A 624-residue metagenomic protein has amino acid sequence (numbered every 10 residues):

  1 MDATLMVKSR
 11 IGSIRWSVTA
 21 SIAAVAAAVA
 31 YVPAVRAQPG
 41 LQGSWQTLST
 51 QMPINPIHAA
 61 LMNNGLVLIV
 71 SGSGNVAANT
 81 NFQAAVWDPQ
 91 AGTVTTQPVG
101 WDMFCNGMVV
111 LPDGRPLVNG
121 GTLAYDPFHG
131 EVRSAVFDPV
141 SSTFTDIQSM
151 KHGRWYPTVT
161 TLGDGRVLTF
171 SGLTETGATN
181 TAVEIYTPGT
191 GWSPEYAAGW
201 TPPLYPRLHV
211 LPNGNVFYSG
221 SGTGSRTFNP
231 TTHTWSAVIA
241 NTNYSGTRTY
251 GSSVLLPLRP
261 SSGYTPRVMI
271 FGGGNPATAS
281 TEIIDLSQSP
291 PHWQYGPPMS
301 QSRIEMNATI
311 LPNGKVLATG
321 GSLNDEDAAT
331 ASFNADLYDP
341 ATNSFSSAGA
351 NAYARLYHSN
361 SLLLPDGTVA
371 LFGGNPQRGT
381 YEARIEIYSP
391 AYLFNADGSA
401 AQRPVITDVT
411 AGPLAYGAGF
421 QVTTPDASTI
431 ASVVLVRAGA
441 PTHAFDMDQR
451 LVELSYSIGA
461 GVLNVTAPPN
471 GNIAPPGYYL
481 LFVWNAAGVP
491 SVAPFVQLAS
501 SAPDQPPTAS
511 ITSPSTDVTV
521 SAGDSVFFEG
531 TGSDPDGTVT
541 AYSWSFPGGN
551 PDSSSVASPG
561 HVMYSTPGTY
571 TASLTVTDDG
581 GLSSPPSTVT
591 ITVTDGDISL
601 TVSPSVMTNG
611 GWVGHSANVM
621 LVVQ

Functional and structural regions predicted by a protein language model:
V35-A502: Kelch-like beta-propeller repeat domains
P404, P503-T508, I598: Proline-centered linker/hinge motifs at extracellular inter-domain junctions
G412-Y416, D517-D524, V606-A617: Short, solvent-exposed loop/linker segments at the N-terminal edge of repeated beta-sheet extracellular domains
G419-Q421, A522-S533, S616-V622: A short beta-strand segment in extracellular, disulfide-stabilized domains
T424-T429, G532-D536, D578, L621-Q624: Extracellular acidic, Ser/Thr/Pro-rich low-complexity tracts
A486-G488, T577-L582: Short, solvent-exposed loop/turn segments at the edges of extracellular beta-sandwich modules
I511-P514, F528-S533, S543-W544, P559 (+2 more regions): Residue-level signature of extracellular beta-strand-rich folds
S543-H561: Surface-exposed, flexible coil segments in extracellular/virion-facing regions
